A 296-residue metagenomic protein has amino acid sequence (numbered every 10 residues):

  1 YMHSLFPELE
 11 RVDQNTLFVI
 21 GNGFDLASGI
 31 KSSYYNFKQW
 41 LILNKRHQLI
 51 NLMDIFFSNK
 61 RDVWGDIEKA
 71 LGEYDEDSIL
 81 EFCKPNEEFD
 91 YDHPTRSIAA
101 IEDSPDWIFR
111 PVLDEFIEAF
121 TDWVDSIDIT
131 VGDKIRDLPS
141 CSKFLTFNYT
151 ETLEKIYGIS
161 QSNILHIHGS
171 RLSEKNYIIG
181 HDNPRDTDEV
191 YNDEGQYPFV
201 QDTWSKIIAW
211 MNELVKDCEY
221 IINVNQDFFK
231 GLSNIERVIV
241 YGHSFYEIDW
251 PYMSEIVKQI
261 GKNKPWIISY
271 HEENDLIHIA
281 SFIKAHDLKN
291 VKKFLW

Functional and structural regions predicted by a protein language model:
H3-Q14, S28, S32, N36-F37 (+5 more regions): Active-site periphery "cap/insert" segments of enzyme catalytic domains
L17-G23, L145-N148, V200-M253, W266-H271: Glycine-rich anion-binding loop/nest that anchors nucleotide
I42-R46, G169-L172, D188-E194, N263-W266 (+1 more regions): Glycine-rich loops and low-complexity Gly/Arg-rich segments that provide flexible linkers or classic glycine-based
H47-D54, E174-I178, G195-F199, I268-D275: Short C-terminal domain-edge/linker segments immediately following a structured domain
I159, Y177-D182, D193-E194, E247 (+2 more regions): Surface-exposed beta-strand edges and their flanking turn/coil or helix-capping segments
S173-N212: Redox- and metal-dependent alpha/beta enzyme cores, enriched for Fe-S-associated oxidoreductases and cofactor-handling
F228-F229, W250-Q259, K264-W296: C-terminal regions of proteins
